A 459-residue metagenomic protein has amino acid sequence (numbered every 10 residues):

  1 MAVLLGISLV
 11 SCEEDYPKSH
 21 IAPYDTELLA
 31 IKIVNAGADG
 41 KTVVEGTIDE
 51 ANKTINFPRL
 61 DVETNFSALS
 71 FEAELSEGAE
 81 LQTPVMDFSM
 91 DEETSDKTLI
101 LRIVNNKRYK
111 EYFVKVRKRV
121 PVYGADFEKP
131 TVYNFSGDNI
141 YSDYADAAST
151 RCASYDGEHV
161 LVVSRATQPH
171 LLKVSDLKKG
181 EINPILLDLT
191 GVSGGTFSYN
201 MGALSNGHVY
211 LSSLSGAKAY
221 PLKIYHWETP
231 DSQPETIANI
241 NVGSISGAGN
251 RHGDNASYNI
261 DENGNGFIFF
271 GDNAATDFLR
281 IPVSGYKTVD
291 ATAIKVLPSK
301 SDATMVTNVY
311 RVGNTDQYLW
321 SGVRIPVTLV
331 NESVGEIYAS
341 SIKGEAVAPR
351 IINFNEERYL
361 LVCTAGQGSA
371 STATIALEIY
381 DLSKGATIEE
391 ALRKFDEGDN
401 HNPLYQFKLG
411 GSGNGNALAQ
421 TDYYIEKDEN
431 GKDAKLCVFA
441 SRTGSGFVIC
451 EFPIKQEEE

Functional and structural regions predicted by a protein language model:
I7-S11: C-terminal motif of bacterial Sec signal peptides marking the signal peptidase cleavage site
E13-D143, A147, L189-G191, Q456-E459: Beta-rich interaction/scaffold domains
Y123-Y141, V174-G194, T229-S246, K287-K300 (+3 more regions): Beta-propeller fold detector
S136-Q168: Beta-strand-rich domains and repeat architectures in extracellular enzymes and scaffolds, especially beta-propellers
N139-C152, G191-G207, T236-D261, A293-T315 (+3 more regions): Repeated scaffold domains used in trafficking and secretory/extracellular systems, primarily beta-propellers
G157-V162, G207-L211, N263-F269, N314-L319 (+2 more regions): Entry beta-strands of beta-propeller and related beta-repeat scaffolds
T167-S175, G216-P230, D254, N265-K287 (+3 more regions): Structural motif
G411-E459: Blade-level signature of beta-propeller repeat domains, shared across WD40, Kelch, NHL, RCC1 and BNR/Asp-box propellers
